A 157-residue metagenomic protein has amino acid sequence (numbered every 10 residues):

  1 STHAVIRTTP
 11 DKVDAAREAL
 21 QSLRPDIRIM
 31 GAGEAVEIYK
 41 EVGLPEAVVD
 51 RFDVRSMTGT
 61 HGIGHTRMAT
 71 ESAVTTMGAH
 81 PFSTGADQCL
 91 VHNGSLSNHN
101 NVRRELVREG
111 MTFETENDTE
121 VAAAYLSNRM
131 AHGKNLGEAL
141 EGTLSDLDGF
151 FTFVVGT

Functional and structural regions predicted by a protein language model:
S1-T157: Conserved short alpha-helical segments that host acidic/polar catalytic motifs at enzyme active sites
